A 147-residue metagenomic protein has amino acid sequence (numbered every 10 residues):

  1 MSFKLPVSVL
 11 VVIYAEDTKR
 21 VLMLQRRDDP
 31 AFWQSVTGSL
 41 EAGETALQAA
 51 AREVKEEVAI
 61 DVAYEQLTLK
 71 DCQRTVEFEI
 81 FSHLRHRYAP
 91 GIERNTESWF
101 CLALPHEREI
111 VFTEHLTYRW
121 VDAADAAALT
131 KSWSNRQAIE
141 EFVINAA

Functional and structural regions predicted by a protein language model:
M1-V21, A42: Conserved N-terminal beta-strand and adjoining loop/helix that marks the start of the Nudix/MutT-like hydrolase domain
F3, I144-A147: Generic C-terminal helix-cap and adjacent flexible tail
V9, F32, I60, L104 (+1 more regions): Membrane-topology and secretion signals of cell-surface/extracellular proteins
Y14-E16, Q25, A103: A generic structural motif
K19, F32, R108-I110: Residue-level signal for secondary-structure boundary sites
R27-P30: Short connector loops/turns at beta-strand edges and beta->alpha or beta->beta junctions
Q34-T37: A short gly/proline-enriched turn/hairpin at secondary-structure junctions
L40-S134: Unchanged
